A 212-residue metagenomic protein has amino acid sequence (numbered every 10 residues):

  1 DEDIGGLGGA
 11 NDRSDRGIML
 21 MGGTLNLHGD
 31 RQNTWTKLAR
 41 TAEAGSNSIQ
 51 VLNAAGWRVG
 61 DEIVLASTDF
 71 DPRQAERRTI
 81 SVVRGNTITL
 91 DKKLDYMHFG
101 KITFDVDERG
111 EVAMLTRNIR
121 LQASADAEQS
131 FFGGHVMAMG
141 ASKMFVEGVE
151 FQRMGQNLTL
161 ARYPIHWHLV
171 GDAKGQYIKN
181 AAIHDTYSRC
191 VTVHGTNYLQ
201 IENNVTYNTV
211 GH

Functional and structural regions predicted by a protein language model:
D1-Y198, E202-H212: Beta-strand/loop edge motif enriched in small/polar residues
